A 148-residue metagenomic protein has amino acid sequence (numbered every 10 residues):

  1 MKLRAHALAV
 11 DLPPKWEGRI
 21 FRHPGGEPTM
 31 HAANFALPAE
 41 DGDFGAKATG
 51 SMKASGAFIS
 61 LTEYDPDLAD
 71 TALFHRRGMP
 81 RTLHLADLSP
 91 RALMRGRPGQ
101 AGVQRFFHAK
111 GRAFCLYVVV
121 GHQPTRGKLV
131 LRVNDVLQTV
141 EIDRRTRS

Functional and structural regions predicted by a protein language model:
M1-D11: Short aromatic-glycine motifs in intrinsically disordered, low-complexity regions
K15-L129, D135, I142-S148: Conserved polar/disulfide-associated segments of primarily extracytoplasmic proteins
